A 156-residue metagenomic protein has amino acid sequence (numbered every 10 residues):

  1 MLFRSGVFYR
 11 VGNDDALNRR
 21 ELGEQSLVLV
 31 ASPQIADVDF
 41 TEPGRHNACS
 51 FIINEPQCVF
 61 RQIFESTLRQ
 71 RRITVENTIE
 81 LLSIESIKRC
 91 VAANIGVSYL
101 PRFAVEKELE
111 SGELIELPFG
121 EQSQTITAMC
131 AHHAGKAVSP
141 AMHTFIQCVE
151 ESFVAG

Functional and structural regions predicted by a protein language model:
M1, H46, R89-I95, C130: Hydrophobic residues within well-ordered alpha-helices
M1-L27, A31, D39-F40, A92: Short beta-strand-centered segments that line the small-molecule binding cleft or hinge of alpha/beta clamshell
V7-G12, S32-P33, S83, L100-A104: Beta->alpha turn/N-cap motifs
D14, Q34-E42, G135-P140: Short helix-loop capping/hinge motifs at secondary-structure junctions, enriched in acidic/polar residues
N18-G23, L27-V28, S111-Q124: Short beta-strand->loop
D37-V38, C49-R71, V138-M142, I146 (+1 more regions): Secondary-structure junction motif
E65-L117: Hydrophobic hinge/microswitch elements
L117-G156: A late-sequence structural motif
